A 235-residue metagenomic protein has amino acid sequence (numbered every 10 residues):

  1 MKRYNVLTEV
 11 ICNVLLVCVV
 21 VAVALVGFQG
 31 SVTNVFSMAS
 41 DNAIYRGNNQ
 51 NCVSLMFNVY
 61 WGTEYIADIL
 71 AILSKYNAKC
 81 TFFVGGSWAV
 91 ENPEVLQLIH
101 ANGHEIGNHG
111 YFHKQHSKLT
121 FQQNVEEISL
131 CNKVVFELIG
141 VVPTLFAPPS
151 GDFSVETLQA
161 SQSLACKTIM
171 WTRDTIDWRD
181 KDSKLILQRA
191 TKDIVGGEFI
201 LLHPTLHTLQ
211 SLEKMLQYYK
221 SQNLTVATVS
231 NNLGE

Functional and structural regions predicted by a protein language model:
M1-M56, A67, A71-T81, V195-E235: Terminal accessory/targeting
V32-L119, Q123, E127-V134, V141-P143 (+2 more regions): Active-site beta->alpha N-cap acidic-glycine motif
A71, Q97, L158-Q159, T191 (+1 more regions): Alpha-helical segments flanking ligand/cofactor-binding loops in enzyme cores
V90, H116, F153-V155, W178: Generic structural signal for helix capping and beta-alpha/helix-loop junctions
G151, R173, T205: Flexible loop residues that form catalytic and substrate-binding hotspots at small-molecule/glycan-binding clefts
D152-F153, L209: Soluble extracytoplasmic domains of inner/organellar membrane proteins
L158-D193, L224-E235: His/Asp/Glu-enriched short active-site or ligand-binding loop at hydrolase and phosphoryl-transfer sites
